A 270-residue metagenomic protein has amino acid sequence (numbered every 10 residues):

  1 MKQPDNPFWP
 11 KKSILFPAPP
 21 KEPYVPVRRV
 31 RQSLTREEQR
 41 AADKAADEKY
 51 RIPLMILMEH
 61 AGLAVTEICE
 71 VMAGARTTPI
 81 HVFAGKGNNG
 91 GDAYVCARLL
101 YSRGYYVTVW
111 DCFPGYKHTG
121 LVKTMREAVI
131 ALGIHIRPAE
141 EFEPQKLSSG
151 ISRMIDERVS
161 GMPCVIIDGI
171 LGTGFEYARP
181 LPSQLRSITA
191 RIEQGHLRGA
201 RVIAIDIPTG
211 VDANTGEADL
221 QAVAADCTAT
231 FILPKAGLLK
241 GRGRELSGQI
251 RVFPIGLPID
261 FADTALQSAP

Functional and structural regions predicted by a protein language model:
K2-H81: An N-terminal, well-structured beta->alpha segment
K2-L34, P163-P270: YjeF_N-associated NAD(P)HX repair module
V30, L34-E37, I52-A64, N88-G91 (+6 more regions): Conserved active-site and cofactor/substrate-binding residues in soluble primary-metabolism enzymes
Q39, L100, V109, A229 (+1 more regions): Generic structural hydrophobic/aromatic packing signal, biased to beta-strands
A42-K49, I68, M72, R103 (+5 more regions): Change "in soluble alpha/beta enzymes" to "in soluble alpha/beta proteins
H60, E67, K86, Q249-I250 (+1 more regions): Short, surface-exposed, charged/polar-biased interaction segments
L63, G74, A97-L99, A218 (+2 more regions): Generic secondary-structure boundary signal with a strong preference for alpha-helix termini
T66-G172, P180-I205: Nucleotide and nucleotide-moiety/phosphate-recognizing core
